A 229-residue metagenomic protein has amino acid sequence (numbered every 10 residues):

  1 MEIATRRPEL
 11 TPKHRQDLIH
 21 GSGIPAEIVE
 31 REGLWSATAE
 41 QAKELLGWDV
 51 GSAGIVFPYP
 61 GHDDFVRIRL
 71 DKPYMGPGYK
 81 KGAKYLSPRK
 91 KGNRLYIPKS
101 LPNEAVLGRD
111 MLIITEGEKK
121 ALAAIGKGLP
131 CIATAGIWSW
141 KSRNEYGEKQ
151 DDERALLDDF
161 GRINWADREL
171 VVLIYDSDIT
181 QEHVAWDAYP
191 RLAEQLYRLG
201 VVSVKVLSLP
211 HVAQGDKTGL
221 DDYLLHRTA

Functional and structural regions predicted by a protein language model:
M1-D63, K72-L112, L199: TOPRIM metal-binding catalytic domain and adjacent DNA-binding surface shared by DnaG-type primases
M1-L18, G23, E27, L107-L112 (+1 more regions): TOPRIM fold recognition
A37, Y59-G61, R67, G76 (+10 more regions): Intrinsically disordered, low-complexity regions enriched in small/polar residues
D63-P73, V206-L209: Short amphipathic beta-strand/extended segments with alternating polar/hydrophobic composition
R67-K72, K80-K81, K120, K217: Basic side chains
